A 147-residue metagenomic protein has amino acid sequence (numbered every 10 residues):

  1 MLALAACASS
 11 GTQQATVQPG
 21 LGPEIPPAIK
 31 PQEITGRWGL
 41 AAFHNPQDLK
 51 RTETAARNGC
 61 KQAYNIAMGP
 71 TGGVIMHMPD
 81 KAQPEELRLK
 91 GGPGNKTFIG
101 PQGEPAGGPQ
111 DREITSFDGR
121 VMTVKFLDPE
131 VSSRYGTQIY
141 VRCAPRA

Functional and structural regions predicted by a protein language model:
M1, Q13-T16, P46: Intrinsically disordered and other compositionally biased segments
A3-A6: C-terminal motif of bacterial Sec signal peptides marking the signal peptidase cleavage site
A8, G59-K61, R142-A144: Sequence contexts marking disulfide-bonded cysteines in secreted/extracellular proteins
T12-E24, K96-A147: Beta-sheet ligand-binding and adhesion/scaffold domains
L21-G73, S132-Y135: Short, solvent-exposed loop/hinge segments that bridge or flank secondary-structure elements
F43-P46, G69-G119: Contiguous, well-ordered beta-strand patches that form the walls/edges of small beta-barrel/beta-sandwich domains
R51, A55-R57, Q83, G91-P93 (+2 more regions): General N-terminal targeting signals
K61-N65, P84-E86, D111-R112, T137-I139: Well-ordered beta-strand positions in beta-sheet-rich domains
